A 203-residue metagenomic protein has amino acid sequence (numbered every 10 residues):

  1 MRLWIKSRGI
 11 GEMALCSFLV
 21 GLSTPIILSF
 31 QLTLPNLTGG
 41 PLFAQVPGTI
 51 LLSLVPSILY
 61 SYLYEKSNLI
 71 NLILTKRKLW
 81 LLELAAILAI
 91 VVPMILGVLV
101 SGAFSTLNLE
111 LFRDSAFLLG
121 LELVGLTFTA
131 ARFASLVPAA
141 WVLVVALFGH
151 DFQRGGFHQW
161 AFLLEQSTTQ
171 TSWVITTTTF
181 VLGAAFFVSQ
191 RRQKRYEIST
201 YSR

Functional and structural regions predicted by a protein language model:
M1-S67, V92-R203: Hydrophobic alpha-helical transmembrane segments of membrane proteins
L59-I90: Helix-loop-helix units of permease transmembrane domains in multi-pass membrane transporters, especially ABC
